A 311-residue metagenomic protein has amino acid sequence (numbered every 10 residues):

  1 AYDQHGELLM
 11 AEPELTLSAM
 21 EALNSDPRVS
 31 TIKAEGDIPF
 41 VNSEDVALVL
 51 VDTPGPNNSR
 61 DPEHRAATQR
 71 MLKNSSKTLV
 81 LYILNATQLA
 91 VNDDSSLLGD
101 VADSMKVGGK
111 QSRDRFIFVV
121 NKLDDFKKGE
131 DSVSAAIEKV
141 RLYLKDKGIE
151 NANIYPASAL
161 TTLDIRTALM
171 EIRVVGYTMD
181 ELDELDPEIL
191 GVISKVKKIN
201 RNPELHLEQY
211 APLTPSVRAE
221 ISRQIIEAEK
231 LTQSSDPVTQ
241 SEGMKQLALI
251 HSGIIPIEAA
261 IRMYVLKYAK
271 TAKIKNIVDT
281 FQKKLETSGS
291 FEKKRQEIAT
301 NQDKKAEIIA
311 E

Functional and structural regions predicted by a protein language model:
A1-S235, M244-Y268: Globular "head" domains of long coiled-coil molecular machines
V80, A269-K273, G289, K293-Q296: Residue-level signal for secondary-structure boundary elements
I154-A157, A272-D279: Short, glycine/acidic-rich hinge or "gate" loops at secondary-structure transitions that mediate conformational
T239-Q240: Switch/coupling subdomain of P-loop NTPase systems
G243, K267-I274, I298-N301, K305: Alpha-helical rod/repeat scaffolding segments in eukaryotic adaptors/tethers and long-chain four-helix cytokines
T280-E311: A non-catalytic, extended alpha-helical scaffold characteristic of dynamin-superfamily P-loop GTPases
